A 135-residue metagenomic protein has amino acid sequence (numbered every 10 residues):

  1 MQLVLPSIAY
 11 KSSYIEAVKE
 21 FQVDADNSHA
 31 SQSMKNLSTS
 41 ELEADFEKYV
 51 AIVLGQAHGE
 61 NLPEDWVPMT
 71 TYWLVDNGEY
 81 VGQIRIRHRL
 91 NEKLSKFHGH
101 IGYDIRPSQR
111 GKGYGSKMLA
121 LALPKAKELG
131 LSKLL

Functional and structural regions predicted by a protein language model:
M1-H100: GNAT-family acyltransferases
E20, S108, K125: Active-site catalytic microenvironments for nucleophilic, acid-base chemistry
H100-G111: A short, internal acetyl-CoA/4′-phosphopantetheine-binding micro-motif in the GNAT/acyltransferase core
D104, L121-A122: Short, hydrophobic/aromatic alpha-helical segments in well-folded domains
Q109, G113-L121: Conserved acetyl-CoA pyrophosphate-binding loop and the N-cap/start of the following alpha-helix in GNAT-like
A126-L135: Conserved GNAT acetyl-CoA-binding A-motif
